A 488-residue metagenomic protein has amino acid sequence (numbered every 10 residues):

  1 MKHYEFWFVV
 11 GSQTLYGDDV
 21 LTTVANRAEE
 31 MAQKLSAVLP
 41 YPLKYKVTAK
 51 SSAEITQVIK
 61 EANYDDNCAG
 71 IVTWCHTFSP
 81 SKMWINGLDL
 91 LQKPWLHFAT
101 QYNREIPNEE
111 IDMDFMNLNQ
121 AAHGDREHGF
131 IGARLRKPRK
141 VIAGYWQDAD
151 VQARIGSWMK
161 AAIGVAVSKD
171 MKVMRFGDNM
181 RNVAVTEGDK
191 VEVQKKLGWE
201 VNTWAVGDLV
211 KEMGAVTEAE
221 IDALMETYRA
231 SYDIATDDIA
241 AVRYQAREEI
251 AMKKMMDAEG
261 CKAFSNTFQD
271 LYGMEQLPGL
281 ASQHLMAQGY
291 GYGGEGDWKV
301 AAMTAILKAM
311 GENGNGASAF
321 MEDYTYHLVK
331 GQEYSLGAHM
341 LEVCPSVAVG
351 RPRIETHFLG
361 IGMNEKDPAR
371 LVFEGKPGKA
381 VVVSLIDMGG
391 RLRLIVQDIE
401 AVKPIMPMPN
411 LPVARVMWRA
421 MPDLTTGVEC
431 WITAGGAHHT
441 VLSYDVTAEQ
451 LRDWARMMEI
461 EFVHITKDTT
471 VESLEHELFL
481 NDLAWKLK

Functional and structural regions predicted by a protein language model:
M1-T23, D170-N179: Short beta-strand segments enriched in small/hydrophobic residues
T22-V38: Short catalytic helix/loop segments, enriched in acidic residues and glycine and frequently bearing histidine
P42-L43, A99, R104-M225, R229-D237: Cap/lid and interdomain-hinge subdomains that line or gate substrate/regulatory clefts in soluble alpha/beta enzymes
I55-C68, I85-D89, I250-A258: Short, well-structured alpha-helical segments in soluble
C68-F78, L96-F98, C261-T267: Periplasmic-binding protein-like
P138, G289-V413: C-terminal catalytic subdomain
S231-G314: Long, internal scaffold/assembly segments composed of regular secondary structure
N364-K488: Extended hydrophobic packing segments that form well-structured cores
